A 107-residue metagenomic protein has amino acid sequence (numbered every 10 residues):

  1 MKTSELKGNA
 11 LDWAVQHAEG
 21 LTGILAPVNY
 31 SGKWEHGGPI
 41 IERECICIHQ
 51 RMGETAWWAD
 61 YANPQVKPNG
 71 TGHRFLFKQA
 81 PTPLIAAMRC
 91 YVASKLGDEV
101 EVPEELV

Functional and structural regions predicted by a protein language model:
M1-V107: Glycine-rich anion-binding surface patch
